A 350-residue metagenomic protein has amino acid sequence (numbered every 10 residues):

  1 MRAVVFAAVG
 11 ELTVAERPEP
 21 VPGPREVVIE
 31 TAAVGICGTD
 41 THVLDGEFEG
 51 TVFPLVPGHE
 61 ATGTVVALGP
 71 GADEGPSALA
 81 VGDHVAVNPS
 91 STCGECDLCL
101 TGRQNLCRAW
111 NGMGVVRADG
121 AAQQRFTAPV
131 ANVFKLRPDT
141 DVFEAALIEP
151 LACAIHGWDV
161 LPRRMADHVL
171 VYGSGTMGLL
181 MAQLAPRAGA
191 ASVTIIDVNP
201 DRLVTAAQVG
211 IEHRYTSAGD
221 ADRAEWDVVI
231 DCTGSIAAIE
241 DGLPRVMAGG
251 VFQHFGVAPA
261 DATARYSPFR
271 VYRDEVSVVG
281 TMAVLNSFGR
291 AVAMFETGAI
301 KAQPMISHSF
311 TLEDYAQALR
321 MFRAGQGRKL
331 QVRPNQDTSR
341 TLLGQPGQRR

Functional and structural regions predicted by a protein language model:
A3-V21, G38-A67, H84-V87, C107-D119: N-terminal glycine-rich cofactor-binding segment
P20-V34, F48-D97, R137-D139: Glycine-rich beta-strand-centered segment in the early N-terminal region that forms part of a ligand/cofactor-binding
P76-L79, R163, V246: Short, well-ordered loop/turn sites that connect or cap secondary structure elements
H84, H168, G250-V251, S277: Short glycine-centered segments of the SAM/dcSAM-binding site in methyltransferase folds
C93-Y172: NAD(P)H dinucleotide-binding glycine-rich loop of Rossmann-like/cofactor-binding domains, especially the beta1-alpha1
T140-G219: Mid-domain Rossmann-like dinucleotide-binding core that forms the NAD(H)/NADP(H) cofactor-binding site
L161, V204-V276: Glycine-rich cofactor phosphate-binding loops and adjacent beta1-alpha1 units of small-molecule cofactor enzyme domains
L285-R350: C-terminal hydrophobic helical "lid"/dimerization subdomain of Rossmann-like NAD(P)H-dependent oxidoreductases
